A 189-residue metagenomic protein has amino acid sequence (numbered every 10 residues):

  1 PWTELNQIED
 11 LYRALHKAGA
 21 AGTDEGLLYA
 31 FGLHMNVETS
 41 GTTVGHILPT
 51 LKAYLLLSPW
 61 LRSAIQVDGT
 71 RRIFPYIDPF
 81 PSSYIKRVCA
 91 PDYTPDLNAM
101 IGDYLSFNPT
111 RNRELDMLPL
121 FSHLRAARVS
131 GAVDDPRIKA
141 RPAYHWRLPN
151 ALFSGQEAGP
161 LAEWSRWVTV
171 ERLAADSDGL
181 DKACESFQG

Functional and structural regions predicted by a protein language model:
W2-R13, K17, T42, H46-K52 (+1 more regions): C-terminal accessory/tail domains of diverse enzymes
K17-L27: Catalytic micro-motifs at enzyme active sites that drive phosphoryl/nucleotidyl and oxygen chemistry
L27-H34: Short, conserved phosphate-binding/catalytic loop or strand-edge motifs used in phosphoryl-/nucleotidyl-transfer
V37-T39: Short, structured patches in soluble enzyme cores that scaffold and shape functional sites
